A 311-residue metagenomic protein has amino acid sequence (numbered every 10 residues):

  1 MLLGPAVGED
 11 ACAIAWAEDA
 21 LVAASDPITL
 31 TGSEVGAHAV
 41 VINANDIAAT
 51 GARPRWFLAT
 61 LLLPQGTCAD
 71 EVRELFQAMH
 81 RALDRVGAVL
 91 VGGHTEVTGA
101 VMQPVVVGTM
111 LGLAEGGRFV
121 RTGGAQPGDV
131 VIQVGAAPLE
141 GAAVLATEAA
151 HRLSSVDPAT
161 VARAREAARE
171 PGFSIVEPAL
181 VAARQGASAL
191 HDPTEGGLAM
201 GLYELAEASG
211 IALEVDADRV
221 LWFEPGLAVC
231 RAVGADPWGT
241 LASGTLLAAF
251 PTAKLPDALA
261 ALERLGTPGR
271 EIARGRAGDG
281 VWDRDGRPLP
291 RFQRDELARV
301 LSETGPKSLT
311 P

Functional and structural regions predicted by a protein language model:
M1-A49, Q126: N-terminal glycine-rich phosphate/pyrophosphate-binding loops that anchor nucleotide-derived ligands and cofactors
M1-L3, A11-I14, A48, M79-H80 (+7 more regions): A generic local secondary-structure boundary/capping motif
L2-A6, V22-A24, V89-G93, I132-G135 (+4 more regions): General beta-strand structural signal in soluble alpha/beta enzymes
A15-T29, R53-A150, R274: Glycine-rich anion-binding loops of enzyme active sites
G32-F57, L75-R85, S174-V181, M200-E204: Small-aliphatic-rich amphipathic alpha-helix that forms the alpha element of a beta-alpha
P64-T67, E166-A242: Active-site-proximal betaalpha loop/short-helix elements that scaffold phosphoryl/nucleotidyl transfer chemistry
A249-L255: Helix N-cap motif at beta-to-alpha junctions
E263-P311: Acidic, Ser/Thr/Pro-rich beta/coil linker or hinge segments at domain junctions
